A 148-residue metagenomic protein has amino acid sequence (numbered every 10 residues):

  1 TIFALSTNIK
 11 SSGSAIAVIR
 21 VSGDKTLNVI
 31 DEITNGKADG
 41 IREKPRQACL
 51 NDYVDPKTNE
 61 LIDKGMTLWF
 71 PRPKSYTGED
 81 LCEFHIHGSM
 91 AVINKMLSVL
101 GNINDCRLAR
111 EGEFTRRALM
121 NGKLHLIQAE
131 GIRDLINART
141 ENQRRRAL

Functional and structural regions predicted by a protein language model:
T1-R146: A glycine-rich (often HGG/GG-containing) alpha/beta subdomain
